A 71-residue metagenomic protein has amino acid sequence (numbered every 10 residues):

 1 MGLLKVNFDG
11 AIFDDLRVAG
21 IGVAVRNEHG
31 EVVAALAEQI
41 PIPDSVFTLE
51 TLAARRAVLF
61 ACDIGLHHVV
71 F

Functional and structural regions predicted by a protein language model:
M1-F71: Primary recognition of RNase H-like, Mg2+-dependent phosphodiesterase/nuclease domains
